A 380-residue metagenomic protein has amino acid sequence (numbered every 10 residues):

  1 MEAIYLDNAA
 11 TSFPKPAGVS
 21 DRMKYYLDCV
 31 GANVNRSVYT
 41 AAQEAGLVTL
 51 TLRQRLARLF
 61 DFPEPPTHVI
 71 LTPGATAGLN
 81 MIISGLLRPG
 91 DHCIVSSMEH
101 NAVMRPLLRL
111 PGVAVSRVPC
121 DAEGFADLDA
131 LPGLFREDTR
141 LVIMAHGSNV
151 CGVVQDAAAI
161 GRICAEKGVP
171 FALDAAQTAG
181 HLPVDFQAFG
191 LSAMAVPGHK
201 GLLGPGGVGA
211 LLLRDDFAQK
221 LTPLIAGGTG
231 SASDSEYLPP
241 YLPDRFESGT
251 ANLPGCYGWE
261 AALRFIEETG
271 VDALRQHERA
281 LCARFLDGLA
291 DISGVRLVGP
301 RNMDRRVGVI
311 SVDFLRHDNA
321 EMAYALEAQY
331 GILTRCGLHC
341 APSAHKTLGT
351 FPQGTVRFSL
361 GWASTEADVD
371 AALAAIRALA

Functional and structural regions predicted by a protein language model:
M1-A380: Pyridoxal 5′-phosphate
